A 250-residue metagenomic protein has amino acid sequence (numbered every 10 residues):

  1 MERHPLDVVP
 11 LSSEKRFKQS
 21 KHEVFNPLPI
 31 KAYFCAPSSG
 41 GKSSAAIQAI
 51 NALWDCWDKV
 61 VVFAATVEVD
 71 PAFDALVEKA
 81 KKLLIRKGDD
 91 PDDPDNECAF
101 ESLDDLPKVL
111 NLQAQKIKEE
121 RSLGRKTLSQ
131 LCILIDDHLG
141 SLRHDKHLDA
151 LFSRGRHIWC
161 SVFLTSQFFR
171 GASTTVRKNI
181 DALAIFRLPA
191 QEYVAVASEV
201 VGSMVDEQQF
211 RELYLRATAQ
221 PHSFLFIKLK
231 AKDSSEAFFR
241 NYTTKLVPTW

Functional and structural regions predicted by a protein language model:
M1-K21, V67-E68: N-terminal pre-Walker A segment at the start of P-loop NTPase domains
E2, L76-K87, F168-D233: Conserved ATP-driven motor cores of ASCE-family P-loop NTPases powering translocation/secretion/packaging/pilus
V8-L11, K15-R16, V24, D90-D93 (+1 more regions): Intrinsically disordered, low-complexity eukaryotic regions enriched in glycine, serine and charged residues
S13, F17, A65-G88: Short, compositionally biased "basic patch" segments
K18-K21, P29-W54, A65-P71, N96-Q208: Conserved P-loop NTPase motor cores
K59-A65: Conserved RecA-like ASCE P-loop NTPase motor core of nucleic-acid helicases/translocases
V61, S161-F163, L225: A structural signal for isolated positions on well-ordered beta-strands in alpha/beta enzyme cores
S234-W250: Charge-patterned, long linear interaction tracts outside catalytic cores
